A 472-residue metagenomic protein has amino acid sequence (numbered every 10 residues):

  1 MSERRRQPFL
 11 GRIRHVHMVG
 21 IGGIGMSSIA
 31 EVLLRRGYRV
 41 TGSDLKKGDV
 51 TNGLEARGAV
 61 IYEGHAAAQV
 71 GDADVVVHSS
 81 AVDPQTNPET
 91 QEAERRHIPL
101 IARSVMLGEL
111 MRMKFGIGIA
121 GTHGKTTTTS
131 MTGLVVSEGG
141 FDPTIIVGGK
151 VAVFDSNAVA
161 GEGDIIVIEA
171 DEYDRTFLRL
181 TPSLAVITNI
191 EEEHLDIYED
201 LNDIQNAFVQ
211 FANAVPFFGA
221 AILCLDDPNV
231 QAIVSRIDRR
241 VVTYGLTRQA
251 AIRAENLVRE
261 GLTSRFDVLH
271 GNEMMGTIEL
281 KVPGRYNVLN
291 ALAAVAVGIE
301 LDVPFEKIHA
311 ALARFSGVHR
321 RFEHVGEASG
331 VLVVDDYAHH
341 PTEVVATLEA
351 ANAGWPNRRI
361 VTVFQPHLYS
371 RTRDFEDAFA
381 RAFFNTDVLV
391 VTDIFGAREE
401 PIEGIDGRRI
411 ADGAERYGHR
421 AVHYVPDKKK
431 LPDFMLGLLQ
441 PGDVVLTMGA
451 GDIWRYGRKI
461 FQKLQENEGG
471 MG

Functional and structural regions predicted by a protein language model:
M1-M106, P228, A250, E255 (+3 more regions): N-terminal leader/targeting and accessory segments in enzymes
R4-H17, G25, V32-R36, E260-L262 (+1 more regions): Nucleotide phosphate-binding/pyrophosphate-handling subdomain across enzymes that bind or process nucleotide phosphates
Q7, V32-R35, E55, Q69 (+5 more regions): Phosphate-binding loop of NTP-binding sites
Y38-L45, A220-L225, V361-F364, T386-G396: Short internal beta-strands
S43-D44, Y62-H65, I101-V105, I145-G149 (+5 more regions): Beta-strand->loop->alpha-helix junctions that form or flank phosphate-binding loops in nucleotide-handling enzymes
A380-P441: C-terminal helical cap/extension that packs against the catalytic core of soluble nucleotide-cofactor enzymes
